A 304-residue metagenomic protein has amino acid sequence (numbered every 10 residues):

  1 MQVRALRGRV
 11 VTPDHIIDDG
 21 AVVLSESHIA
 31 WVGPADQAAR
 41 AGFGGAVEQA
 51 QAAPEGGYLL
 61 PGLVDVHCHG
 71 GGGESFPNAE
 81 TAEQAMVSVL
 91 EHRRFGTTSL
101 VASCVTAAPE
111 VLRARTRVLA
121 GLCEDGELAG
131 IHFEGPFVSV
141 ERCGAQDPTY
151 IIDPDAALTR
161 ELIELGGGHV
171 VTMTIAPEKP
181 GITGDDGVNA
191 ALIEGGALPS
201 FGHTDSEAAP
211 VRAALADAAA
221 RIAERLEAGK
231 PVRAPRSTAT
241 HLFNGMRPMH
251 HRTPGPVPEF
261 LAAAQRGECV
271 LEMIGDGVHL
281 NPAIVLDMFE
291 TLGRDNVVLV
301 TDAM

Functional and structural regions predicted by a protein language model:
M1-R4, V10-L60: Histidine-rich, glycine-flanked metal-binding segment
G8, S27, H92, D302: Residue-level signal for inorganic ion chemistry
P54-V111: Metal-associated gating/positioning segment near the N- to mid-region
H67, H92, F133, L192 (+1 more regions): Conserved, mostly hydrophobic/aromatic
G70-S75, S139-Q146, R247: A short acidic, helix-capping loop that chelates divalent metal ions and anchors anionic groups
M86-H169: Divalent-metal coordination cores built from histidine and acidic residues
E124, I152-L271, V278-V297: Histidine/acidic residue-rich metal-binding segments in metalloenzymes
H132-E134, I274, V300: Generic enzyme active-site microenvironment
